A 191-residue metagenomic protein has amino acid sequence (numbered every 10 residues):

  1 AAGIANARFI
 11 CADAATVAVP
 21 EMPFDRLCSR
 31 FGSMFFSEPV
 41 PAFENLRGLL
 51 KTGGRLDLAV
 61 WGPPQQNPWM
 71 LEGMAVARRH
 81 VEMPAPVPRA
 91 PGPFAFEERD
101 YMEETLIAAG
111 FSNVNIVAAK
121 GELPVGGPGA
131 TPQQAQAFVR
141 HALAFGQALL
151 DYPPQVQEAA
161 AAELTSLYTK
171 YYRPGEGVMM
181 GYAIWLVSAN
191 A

Functional and structural regions predicted by a protein language model:
A2-V19: Conserved SAM-binding strand-loop segment of SAM-dependent methyltransferases
I10, C28, D57: Conserved Rossmann-like nucleotide-binding pocket used by diverse enzymes that bind dinucleotide cofactors
A15, P20, F94-A191: Conserved Class I S-adenosyl-L-methionine
D25-V40, G62-P64: A short SAM/SAH-binding and catalytic strip from SAM-dependent methyltransferases
S29-G32, G73, L106, A135: Generic structural signal for conserved hydrophobic packing positions in ordered secondary structure
V40-P41, K51-G127, P174: Conserved catalytic/acceptor-binding region of the Class I
